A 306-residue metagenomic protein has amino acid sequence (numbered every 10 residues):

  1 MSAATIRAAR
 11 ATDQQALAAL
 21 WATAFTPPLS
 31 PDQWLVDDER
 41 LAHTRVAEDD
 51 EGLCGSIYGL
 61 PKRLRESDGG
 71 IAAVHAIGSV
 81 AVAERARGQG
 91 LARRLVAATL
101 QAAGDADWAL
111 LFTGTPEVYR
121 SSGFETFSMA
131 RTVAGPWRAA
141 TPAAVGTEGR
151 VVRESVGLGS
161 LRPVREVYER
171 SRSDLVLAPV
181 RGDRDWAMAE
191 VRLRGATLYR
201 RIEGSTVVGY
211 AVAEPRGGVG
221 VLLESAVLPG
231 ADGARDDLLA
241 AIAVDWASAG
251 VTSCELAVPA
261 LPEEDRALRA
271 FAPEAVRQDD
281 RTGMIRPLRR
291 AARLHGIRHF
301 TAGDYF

Functional and structural regions predicted by a protein language model:
S2-I6: Extreme N-terminal starter segment of soluble prokaryotic enzymes
A18-E66, V176-L198: Active-site rim helix/loop that mediates acceptor-substrate recognition in acyltransferases
V46, G52-K62, V74-A76, A81 (+2 more regions): Conserved beta-strand in the GNAT
S79-V82, G88-Q101, D232-V244: Conserved acetyl-CoA-binding loop-helix of GNAT-fold acetyltransferases
V96, Q101-G114, S248-A260: Conserved GNAT acetyl-CoA-binding A-motif
W108-A134: Long, hydrophobic, well-ordered secondary-structure blocks that form the structural core and pocket-lining surfaces
E125-A226: Amide-forming acyltransferase catalytic core, primarily the GNAT-like/NAT-type and related acyltransferase folds
E125-P142, L223-D232, A240-F306: Active-site/acyl-donor-binding loops of N-acyltransferases
